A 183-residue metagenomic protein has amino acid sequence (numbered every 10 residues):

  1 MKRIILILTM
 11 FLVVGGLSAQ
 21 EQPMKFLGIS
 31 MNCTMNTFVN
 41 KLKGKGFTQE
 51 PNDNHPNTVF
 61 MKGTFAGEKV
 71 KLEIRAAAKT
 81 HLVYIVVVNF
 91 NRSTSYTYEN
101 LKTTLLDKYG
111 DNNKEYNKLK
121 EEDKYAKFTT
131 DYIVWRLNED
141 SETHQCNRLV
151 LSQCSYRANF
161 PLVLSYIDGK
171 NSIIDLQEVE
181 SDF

Functional and structural regions predicted by a protein language model:
I4-I5, A77, T104, N138: Small/flexible residues
I4-L17: Sec-dependent N-terminal signal peptides
L6, Y84, Y156-N159: Intrinsic structural disorder/low-complexity segments
Q20-H55, F90-F183: Non-cytosolic coordination micro-motifs
M24-K25, I29-M35, D53-K79: Accessory recognition modules or surfaces
M61-T104: Mid-chain, structured segments of secreted extracytoplasmic proteins
